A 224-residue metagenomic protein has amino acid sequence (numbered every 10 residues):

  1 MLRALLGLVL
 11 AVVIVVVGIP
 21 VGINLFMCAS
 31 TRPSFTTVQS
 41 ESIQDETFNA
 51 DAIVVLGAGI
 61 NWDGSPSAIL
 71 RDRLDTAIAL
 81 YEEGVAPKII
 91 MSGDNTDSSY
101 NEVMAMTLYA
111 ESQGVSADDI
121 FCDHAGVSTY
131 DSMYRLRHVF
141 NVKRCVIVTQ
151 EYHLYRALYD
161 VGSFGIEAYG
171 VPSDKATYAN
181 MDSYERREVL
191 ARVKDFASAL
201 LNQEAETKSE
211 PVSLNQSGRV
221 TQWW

Functional and structural regions predicted by a protein language model:
M1-L6, Y178, D182, R186-V189: Structural motif marking the loop-to-transmembrane transition
M1-Q44, T207-N215: N-terminal membrane-anchoring alpha-helices
L25-E185: A structural signal for short, hydrophobic/glycine-enriched beta-strand patches
A50, A205-W224: Short linear elements at protein peripheries
G114, S163-I166, R192-D195, S213-R219: Short, highly charged low-complexity linear segments
E185-E204: A transmembrane-helix-recognition feature enriched in membrane-embedded lipid enzymes and envelope glyco-/phospholipid
